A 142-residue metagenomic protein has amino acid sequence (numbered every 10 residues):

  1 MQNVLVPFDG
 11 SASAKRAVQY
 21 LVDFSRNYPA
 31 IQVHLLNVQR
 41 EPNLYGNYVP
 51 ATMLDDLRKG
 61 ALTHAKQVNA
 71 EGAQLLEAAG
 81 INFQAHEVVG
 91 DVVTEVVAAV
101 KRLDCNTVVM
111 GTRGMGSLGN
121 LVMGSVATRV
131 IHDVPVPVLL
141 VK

Functional and structural regions predicted by a protein language model:
Q2-T52: Small/aliphatic-rich secondary-structure junction motif
N3, A99-K142: Gly/Ser-rich helix-loop-strand patches that form or flank binding pockets for ribonucleotide-derived cofactors
A14-A17, G72, V100, A127: Small-residue (primarily alanine) positions within well-ordered alpha-helices, especially packing/interaction faces
R16, E95, S117: Phosphate- and divalent-cation-binding pockets in alpha/beta enzyme and binding domains that engage nucleotide-derived
V22, K66, A70-E77: Class I S-adenosyl-L-methionine
H34, Q84, L139: Conserved beta-strand positions in the Rossmann-like core of class I SAM-dependent methyltransferases
M53-Q67: A short acidic, glycine-rich active-site loop that binds or catalyzes chemistry on phosphate/adenosine moieties
Q74-V108: Structural beta-alpha unit
